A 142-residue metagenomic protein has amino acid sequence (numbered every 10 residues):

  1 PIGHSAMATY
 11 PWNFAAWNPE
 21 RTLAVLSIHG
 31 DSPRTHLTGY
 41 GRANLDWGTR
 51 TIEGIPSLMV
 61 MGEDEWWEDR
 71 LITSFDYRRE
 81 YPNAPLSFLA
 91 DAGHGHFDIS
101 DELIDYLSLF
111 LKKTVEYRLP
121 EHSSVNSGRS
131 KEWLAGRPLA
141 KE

Functional and structural regions predicted by a protein language model:
I2-S5: Conserved alpha/beta-hydrolase "nucleophile elbow" surrounding the catalytic nucleophile
A8-P19: Short glycine-enriched nucleophile-adjacent loop and the immediately C-terminal alpha-helix near the catalytic center
W17, I28, Y77-Y81, F110-Y117: Structured segments of extracytoplasmic/periplasmic soluble domains in secreted or envelope-associated proteins
L23-I104: The feature captures the conserved acid-bearing segment of alpha/beta-hydrolase catalytic domains
N83-A84, A92-E142: Alpha/beta-hydrolase-fold serine-hydrolase catalytic core, especially in secreted/extracellular enzymes
